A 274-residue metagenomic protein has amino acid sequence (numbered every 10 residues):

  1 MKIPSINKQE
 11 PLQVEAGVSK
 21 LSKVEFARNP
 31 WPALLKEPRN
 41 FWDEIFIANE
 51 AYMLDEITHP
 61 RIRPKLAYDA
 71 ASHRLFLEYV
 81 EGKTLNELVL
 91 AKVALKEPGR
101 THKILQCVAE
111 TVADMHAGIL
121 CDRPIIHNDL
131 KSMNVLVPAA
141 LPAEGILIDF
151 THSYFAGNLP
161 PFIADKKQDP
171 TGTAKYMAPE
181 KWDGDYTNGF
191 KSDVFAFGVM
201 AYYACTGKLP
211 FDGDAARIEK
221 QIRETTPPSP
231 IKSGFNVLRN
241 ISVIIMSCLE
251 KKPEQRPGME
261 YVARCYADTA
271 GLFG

Functional and structural regions predicted by a protein language model:
G17-I45: ATP-binding glycine-rich loop module of kinase domains
T58-Y68: Conserved HxN/HPN-centered segment at the entrance to the catalytic loop of eukaryotic protein kinase-like domains
S72-T84: Conserved short submotifs of the Hanks-type protein kinase catalytic core that shape the nucleotide-binding pocket
H116-M133, V137-P138: Catalytic-loop of the protein kinase fold
P138-D169: Activation segment/activation loop of eukaryotic-type protein kinase catalytic domains
A164-E180: Conserved activation segment of eukaryotic-like protein kinases, specifically the C-terminal portion of the activation
E180-K191: Conserved end of the kinase activation segment
